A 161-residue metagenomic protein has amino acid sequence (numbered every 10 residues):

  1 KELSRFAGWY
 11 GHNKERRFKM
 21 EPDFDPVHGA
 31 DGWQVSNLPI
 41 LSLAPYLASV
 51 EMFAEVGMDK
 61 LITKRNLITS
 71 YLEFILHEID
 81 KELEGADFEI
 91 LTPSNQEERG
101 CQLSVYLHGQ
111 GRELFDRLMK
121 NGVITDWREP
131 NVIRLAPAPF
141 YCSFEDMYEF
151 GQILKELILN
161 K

Functional and structural regions predicted by a protein language model:
K1-K64, S70: Active-site C-terminal subdomain of aminotransferase-like
K1-L3, L107-Q110: Short loop segments at secondary-structure junctions
F24, A30-Q34, F53-Y106: Conserved small-domain helix->loop->beta segment predominantly found in fold-type I
L41, V56, K60, G109-E113 (+1 more regions): A generic structural signal for alpha-helix starts
S42, N95-E97, W127-P130: Short, flexible turn/loop "capping" segments at secondary-structure junctions
G109-Q110, R117-K161: PLP-dependent enzyme catalytic core of the Aspartate aminotransferase-like
